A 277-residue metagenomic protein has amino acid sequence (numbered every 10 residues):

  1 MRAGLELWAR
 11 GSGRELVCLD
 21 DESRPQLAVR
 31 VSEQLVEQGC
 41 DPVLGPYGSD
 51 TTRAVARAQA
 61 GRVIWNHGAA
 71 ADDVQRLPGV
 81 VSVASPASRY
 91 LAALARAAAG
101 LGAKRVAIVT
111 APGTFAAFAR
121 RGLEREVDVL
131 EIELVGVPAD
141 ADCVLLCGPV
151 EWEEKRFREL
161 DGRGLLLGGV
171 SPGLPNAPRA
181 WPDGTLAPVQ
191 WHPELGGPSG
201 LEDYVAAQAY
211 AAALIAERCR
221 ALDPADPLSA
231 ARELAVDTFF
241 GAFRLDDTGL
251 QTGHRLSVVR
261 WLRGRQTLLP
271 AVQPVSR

Functional and structural regions predicted by a protein language model:
M1-R277: Extracytosolic ligand-binding ectodomains
